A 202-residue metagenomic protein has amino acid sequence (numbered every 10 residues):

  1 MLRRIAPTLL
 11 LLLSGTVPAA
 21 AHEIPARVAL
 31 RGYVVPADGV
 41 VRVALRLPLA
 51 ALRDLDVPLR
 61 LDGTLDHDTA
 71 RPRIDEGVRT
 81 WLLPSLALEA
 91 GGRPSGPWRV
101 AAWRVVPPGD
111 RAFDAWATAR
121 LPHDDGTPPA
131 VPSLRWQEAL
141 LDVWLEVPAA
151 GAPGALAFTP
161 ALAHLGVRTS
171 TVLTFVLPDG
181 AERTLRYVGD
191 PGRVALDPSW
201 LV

Functional and structural regions predicted by a protein language model:
M1-L2: N-terminal secretory signal peptides that target proteins for export/translocation
I5-T16: Bacterial N-terminal signal peptides
A20-V202: N-terminal soluble domains immediately following signal/targeting peptides that reside in extracytoplasmic
